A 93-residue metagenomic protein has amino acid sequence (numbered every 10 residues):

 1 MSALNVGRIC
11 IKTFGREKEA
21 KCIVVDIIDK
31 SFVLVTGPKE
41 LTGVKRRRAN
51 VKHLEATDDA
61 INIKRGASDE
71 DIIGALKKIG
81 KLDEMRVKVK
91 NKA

Functional and structural regions predicted by a protein language model:
M1-V6, T13, I23-A93: Ferredoxin-like alpha/beta domains used as RNA- or RNAP-binding modules
G15-K18: Short, charged beta-turn/beta-strand-edge "cap" motif at the junction between a beta-strand and an adjacent loop
